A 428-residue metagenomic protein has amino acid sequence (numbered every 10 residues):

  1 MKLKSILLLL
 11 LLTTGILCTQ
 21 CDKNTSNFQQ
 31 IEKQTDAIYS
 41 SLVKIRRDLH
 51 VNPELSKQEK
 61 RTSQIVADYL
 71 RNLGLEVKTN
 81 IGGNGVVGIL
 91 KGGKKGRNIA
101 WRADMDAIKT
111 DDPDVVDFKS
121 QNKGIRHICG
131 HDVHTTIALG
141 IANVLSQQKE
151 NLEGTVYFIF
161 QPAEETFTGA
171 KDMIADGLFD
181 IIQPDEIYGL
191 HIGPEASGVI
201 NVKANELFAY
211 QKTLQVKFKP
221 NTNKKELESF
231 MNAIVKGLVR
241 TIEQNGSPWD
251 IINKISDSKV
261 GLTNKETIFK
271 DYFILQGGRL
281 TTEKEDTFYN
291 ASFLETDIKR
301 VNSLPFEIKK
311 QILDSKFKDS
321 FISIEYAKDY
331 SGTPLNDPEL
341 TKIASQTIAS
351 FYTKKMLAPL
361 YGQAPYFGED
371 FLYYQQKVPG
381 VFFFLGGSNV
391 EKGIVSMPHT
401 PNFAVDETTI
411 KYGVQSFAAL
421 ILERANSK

Functional and structural regions predicted by a protein language model:
M1-S5: Positively charged n-region of N-terminal signal peptides that target proteins for export
I6-T14: Sec-dependent N-terminal signal peptides
D22-H127, T136, Q148-L152: Acidic/His- and Gly-rich active-site-bordering loop/insert found across diverse amide/peptide-bond hydrolases
L49, L70, G88, W101 (+7 more regions): Divalent metal-coordination and catalytic microenvironments
V133-E206: Acidic/histidine-rich catalytic neighborhood of metal-dependent amide-processing enzymes
P184-L313, I322-T333: Midchain, well-structured core segments that form catalytic/ion-binding scaffolds
K225-Q244, L385-K428: His/Asp/Glu-rich mid-to-C-terminal helical/loop segments that flank catalytic regions of hydrolases
K236-K270, S331-G387: Active-site-adjacent substrate-binding region of metalloamidase/peptidase-like peptide-processing proteins
